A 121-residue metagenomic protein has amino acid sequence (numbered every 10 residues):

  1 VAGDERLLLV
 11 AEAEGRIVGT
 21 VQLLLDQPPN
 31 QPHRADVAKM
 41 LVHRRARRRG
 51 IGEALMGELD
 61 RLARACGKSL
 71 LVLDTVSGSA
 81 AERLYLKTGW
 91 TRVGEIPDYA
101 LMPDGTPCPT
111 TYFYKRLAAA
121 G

Functional and structural regions predicted by a protein language model:
V1-K39, H43-R45, M56-E58, L62 (+1 more regions): Acetyl-CoA-dependent GNAT
R6, C108-Y112: Short hydrophobic/aromatic beta-strand or adjacent loop that forms the aromatic wall/cage of a ligand/substrate-binding
R49: Flexible nucleotide-binding loop
G52, M56, G78-A81, P97-D104: Short glycine/proline-centered loop/turn elements that form peptide/ligand docking sites
M56, A63-V76: Conserved GNAT acetyl-CoA-binding A-motif
V72-D74, T91-C108: Conserved catalytic-core motifs of GNAT/GCN5-like acyltransferases
Y85, W90, F113: Conserved active-site tyrosine of GNAT-family acetyltransferases
